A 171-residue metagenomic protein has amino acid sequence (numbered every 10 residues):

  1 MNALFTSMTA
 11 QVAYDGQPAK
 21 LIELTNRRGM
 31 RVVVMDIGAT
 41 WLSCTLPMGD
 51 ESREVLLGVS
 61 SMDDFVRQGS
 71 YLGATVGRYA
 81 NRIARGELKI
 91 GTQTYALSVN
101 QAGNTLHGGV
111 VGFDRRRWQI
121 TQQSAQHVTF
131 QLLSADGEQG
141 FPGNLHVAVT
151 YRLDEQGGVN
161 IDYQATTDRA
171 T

Functional and structural regions predicted by a protein language model:
M1-T171: Surface-exposed acidic/polar loop and edge beta-strand patches at domain peripheries
